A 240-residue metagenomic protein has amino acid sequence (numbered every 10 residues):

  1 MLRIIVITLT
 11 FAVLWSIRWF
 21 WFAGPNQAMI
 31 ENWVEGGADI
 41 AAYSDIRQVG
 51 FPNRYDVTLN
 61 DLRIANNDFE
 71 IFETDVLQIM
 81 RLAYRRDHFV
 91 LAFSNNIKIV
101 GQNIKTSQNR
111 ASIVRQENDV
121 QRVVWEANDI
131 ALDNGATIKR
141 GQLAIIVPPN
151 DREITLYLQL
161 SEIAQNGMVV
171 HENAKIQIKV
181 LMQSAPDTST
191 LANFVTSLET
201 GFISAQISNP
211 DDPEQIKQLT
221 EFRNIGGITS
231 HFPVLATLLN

Functional and structural regions predicted by a protein language model:
I4-V6, V13, F20-N240: Glycine-rich, small/hydroxylated-residue low-complexity segments
